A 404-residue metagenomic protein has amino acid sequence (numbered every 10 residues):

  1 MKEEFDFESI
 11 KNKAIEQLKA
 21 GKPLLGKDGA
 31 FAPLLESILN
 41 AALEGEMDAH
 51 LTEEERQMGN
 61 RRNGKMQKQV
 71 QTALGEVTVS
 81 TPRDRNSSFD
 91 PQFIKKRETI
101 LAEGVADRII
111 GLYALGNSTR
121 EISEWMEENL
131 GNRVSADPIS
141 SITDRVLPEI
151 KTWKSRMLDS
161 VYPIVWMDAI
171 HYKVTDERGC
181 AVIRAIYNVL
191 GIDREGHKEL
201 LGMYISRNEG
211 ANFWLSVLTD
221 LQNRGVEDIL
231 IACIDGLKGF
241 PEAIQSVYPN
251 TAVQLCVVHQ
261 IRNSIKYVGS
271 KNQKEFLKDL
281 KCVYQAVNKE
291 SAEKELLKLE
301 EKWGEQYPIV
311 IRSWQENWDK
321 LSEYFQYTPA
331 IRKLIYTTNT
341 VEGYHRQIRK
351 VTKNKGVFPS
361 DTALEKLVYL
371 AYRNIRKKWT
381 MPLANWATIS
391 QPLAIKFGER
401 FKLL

Functional and structural regions predicted by a protein language model:
M1-T99: Short, conserved DNA-binding cores of transcription-related domains
R61-L115, G131-D144, S160, A211: Basic, short loop/linker segments at the boundary and entry of helix-turn-helix/winged-helix-like folds
P82-R85, F93-R97, N129-R133, R145-I234 (+4 more regions): RNase H-like nuclease fold core
D90, S264-K294, K298: Metal-dependent DNA phosphodiester-chemistry modules and their immediately adjacent helices/loops in DNA-processing
R120-G131: DNA-recognition alpha helix
I231-K238, A243-D279: Conserved beta-strand -> loop -> alpha-helix junction used to position metal-binding or nucleic-acid-contacting
P249, C282-L404: Acidic/histidine-rich catalytic cores and adjacent linkers of DNA breakage/strand-transfer/modification proteins
